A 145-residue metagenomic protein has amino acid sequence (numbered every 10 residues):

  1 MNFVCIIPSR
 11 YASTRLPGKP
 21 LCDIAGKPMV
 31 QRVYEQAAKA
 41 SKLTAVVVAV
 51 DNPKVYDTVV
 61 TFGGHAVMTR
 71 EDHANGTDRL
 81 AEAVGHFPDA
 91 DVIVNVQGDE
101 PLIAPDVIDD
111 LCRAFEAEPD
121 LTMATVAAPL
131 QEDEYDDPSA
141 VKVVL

Functional and structural regions predicted by a protein language model:
N2-V50: N-terminal glycine-rich phosphate-binding loop and ensuing alpha1 helix
F3-C5, D91-I93, L121-A124: Generic beta-sheet signal
P8, N95-Q97, V126-A127: Short beta-strand segments
A12, P17-P20, G98, Q131 (+1 more regions): Glycine-rich, flexible loop/turn motifs
L43, D89-A90, E118-L121: Short, high-confidence coil segments that cap the C-terminus of an alpha-helix and link into the following beta-strand
V47, P53-V96, E100-R113: Short phosphate-binding loop-to-helix
I103-L145: Conserved core of the sugar-phosphate nucleotidyltransferase
